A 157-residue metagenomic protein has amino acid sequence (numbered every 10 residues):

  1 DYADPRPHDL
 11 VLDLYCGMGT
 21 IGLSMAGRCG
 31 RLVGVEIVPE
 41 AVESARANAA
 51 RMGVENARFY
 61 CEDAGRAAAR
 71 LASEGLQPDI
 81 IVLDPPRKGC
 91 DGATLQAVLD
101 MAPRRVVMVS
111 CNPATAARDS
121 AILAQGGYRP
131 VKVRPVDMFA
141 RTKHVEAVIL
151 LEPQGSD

Functional and structural regions predicted by a protein language model:
D1-D157: Rossmann-like S-adenosyl-L-methionine
